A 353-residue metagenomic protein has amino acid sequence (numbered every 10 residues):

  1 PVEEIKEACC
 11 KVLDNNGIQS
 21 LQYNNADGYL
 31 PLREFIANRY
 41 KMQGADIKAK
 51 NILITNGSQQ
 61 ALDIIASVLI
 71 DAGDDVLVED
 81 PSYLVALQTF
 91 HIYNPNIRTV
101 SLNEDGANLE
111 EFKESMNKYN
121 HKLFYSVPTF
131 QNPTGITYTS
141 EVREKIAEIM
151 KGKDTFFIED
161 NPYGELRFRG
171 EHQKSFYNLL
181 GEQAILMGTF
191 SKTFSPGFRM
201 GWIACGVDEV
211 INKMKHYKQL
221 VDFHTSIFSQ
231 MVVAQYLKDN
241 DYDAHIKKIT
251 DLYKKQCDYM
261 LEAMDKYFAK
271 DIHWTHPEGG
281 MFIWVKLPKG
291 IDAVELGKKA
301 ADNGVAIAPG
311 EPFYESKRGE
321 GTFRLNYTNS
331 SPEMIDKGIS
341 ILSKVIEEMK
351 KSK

Functional and structural regions predicted by a protein language model:
A8-S20, D27-P31, M42, P95 (+14 more regions): Inter-domain helical "communication" segments and dimerization helices that couple sensory or membrane-embedded modules
C9, L13-D154, I158, G164-I185 (+3 more regions): Conserved core of the PLP fold type I
E182-D251: Conserved core segment of the aminotransferase class I/II
G206-V207, K238, K286-P288, T328-S330: Residue-level recognition of strand-loop junctions within catalytic nucleotide-signaling folds
A234, D251-L261, H273-K286, L296: Conserved glycine-rich beta-strand-loop-beta hairpin in the small C-terminal domain of fold type I
V285-F323, K337: Conserved C-terminal alpha-helix-loop-beta "cap" of PLP-dependent enzymes that closes/shapes the active-site mouth
D302-N303, S316-K353: PLP-dependent enzyme catalytic core of the Aspartate aminotransferase-like
